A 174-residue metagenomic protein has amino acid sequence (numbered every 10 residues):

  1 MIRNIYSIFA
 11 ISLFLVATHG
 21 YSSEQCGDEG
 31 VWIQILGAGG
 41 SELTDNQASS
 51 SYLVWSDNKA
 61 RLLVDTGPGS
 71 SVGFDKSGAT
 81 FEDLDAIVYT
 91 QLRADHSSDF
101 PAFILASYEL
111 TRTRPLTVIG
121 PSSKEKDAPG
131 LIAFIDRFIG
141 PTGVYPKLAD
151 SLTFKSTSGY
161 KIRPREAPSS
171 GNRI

Functional and structural regions predicted by a protein language model:
M1-N4: Positively charged n-region of N-terminal signal peptides that target proteins for export
S7-A17: Bacterial N-terminal signal peptides
Y21-I174: Binuclear metal-dependent hydrolase catalytic cores
